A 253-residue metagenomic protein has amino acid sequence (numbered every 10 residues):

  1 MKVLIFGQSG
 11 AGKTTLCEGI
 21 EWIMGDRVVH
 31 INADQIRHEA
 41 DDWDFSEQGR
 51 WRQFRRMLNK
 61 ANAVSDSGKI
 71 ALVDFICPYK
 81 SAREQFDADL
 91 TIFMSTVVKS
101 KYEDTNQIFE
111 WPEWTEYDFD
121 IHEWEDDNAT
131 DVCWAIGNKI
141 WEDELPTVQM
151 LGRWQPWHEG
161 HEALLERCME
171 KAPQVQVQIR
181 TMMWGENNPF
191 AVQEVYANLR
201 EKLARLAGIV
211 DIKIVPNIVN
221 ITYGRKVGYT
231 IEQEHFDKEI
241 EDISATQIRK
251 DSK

Functional and structural regions predicted by a protein language model:
K2-L4: Short hydrophobic/aromatic beta-strand immediately N-terminal to the Walker A/P-loop
Q8: P-loop (Walker A) phosphate-binding loop of NTP-binding proteins
A11: ATP-binding Walker
T14: Walker A/P-loop
C17-K60: Conserved substrate/cofactor phosphate-moiety recognition/catalytic segment in nucleotide-dependent phosphotransferases
Q48-K99: Glycine-rich phosphate-binding loop used to anchor ATP phosphates in small-molecule kinases, encompassing both
Q85, M94-W141: Small-molecule kinase domains that catalyze NTP-dependent phosphoryl transfer to phosphate-bearing small molecules
K139-K253: Nucleotidyltransferase catalytic core that binds NTPs
